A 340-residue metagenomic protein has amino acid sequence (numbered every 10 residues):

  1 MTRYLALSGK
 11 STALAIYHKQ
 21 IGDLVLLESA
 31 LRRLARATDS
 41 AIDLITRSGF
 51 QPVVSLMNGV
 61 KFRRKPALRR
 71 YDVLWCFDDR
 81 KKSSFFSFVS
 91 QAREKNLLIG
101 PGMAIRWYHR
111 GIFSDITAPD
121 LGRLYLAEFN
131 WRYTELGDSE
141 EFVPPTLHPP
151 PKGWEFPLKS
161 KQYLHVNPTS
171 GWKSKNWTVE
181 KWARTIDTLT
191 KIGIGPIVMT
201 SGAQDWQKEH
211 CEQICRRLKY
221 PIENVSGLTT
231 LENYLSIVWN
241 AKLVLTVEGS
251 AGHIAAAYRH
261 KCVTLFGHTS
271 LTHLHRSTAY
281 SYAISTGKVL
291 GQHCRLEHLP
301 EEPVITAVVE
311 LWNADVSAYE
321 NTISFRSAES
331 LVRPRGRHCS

Functional and structural regions predicted by a protein language model:
M1-S340: Catalytic machinery of carbohydrate-active enzymes, primarily nucleotide-sugar-dependent glycosyltransferases
